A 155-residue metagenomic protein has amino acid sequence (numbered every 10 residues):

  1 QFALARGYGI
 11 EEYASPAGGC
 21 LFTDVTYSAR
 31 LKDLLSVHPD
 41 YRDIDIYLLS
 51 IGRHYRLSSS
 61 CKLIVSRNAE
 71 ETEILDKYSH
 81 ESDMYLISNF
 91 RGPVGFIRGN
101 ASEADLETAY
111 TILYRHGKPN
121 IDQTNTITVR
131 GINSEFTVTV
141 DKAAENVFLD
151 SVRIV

Functional and structural regions predicted by a protein language model:
Q1-E103, L113-I121: Nucleotide-activated chemistry modules centered on ATP-dependent adenylation/adenylyltransferase
N100-V155: Generic C-terminus detector
